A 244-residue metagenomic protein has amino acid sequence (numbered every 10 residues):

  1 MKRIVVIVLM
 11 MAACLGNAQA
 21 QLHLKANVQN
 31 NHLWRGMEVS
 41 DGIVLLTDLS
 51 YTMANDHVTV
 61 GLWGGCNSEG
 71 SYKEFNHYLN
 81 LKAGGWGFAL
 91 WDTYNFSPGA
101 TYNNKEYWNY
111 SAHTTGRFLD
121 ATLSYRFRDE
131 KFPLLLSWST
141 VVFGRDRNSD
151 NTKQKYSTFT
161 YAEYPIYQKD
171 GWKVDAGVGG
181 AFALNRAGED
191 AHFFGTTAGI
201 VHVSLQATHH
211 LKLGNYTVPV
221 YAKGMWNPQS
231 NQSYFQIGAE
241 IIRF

Functional and structural regions predicted by a protein language model:
M1-H23: Cleavable N-terminal export/targeting peptides
A20-T52: Outer-membrane beta-barrel initiation region
A26, L79, A207: Conserved, mostly hydrophobic/aromatic
A26-H32, H57-S68, F88-F96, N103-Y107 (+3 more regions): Transmembrane beta-strand segments that form the barrel wall of outer-membrane beta-barrel proteins
W34-S40, G64-G70, Y102-N103, Y107-T114 (+3 more regions): Outer-membrane beta-barrel domain signature
G42-L90, Y164-K173, A181-A183: Glycine- and aromatic-enriched membrane insertion/assembly motifs of diderm outer-membrane and organelle channel
F75-Y78, G85-R117: Glycine/small-residue-rich loop that forms an oxyanion/phosphate-binding "nest" at active or ligand-binding sites
F127-V218, M225-S230, F235-F244: Outer-membrane beta-barrel transmembrane domain signature
